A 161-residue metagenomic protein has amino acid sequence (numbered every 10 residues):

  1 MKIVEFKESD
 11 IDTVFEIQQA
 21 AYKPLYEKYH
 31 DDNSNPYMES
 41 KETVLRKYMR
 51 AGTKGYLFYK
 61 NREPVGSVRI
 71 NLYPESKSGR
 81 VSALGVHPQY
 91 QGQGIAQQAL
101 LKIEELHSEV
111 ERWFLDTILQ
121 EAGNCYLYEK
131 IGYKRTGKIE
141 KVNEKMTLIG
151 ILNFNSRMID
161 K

Functional and structural regions predicted by a protein language model:
K2-E16: A short beta-loop-alpha structural element at the N-terminal edge of CoA-dependent acyl/N-acetyltransferase catalytic
Y22-V44: Conserved GNAT-fold acetyl-CoA-binding loop/helix
E42-L57: A short helix-loop-beta-strand connector motif used in the catalytic cores of GNAT acetyltransferases and, in some
L57, E63-L72, S78-R80, G85: Conserved beta-strand in the GNAT
L72-S82, Q91, E109-E111, N143-T147: A conserved beta-turn-beta hairpin within the catalytic core of GNAT-like acetyltransferases that forms part
Y90-K102: Conserved acetyl-CoA pyrophosphate-binding loop and the N-cap/start of the following alpha-helix in GNAT-like
Q97-Q98, E105, Q120-G137: Conserved active-site alpha-helix within GNAT-family acetyltransferase domains
L106-I118: Conserved GNAT acetyl-CoA-binding A-motif
